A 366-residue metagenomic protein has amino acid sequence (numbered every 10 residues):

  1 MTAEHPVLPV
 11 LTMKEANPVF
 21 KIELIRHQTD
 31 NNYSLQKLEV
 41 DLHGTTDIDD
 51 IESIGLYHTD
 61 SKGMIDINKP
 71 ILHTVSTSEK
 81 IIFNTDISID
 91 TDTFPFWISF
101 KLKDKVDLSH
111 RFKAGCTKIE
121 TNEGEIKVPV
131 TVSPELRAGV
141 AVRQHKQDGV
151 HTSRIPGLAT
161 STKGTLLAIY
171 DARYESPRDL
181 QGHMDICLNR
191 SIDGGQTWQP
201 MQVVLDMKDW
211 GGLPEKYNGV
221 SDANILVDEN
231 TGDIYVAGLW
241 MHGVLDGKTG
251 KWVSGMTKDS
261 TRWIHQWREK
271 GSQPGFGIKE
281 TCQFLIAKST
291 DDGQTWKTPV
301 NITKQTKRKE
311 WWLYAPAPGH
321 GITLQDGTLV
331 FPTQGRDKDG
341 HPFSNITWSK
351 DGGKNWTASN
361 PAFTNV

Functional and structural regions predicted by a protein language model:
M1-R137: Exposed, polar/acidic Ser/Thr-rich sequence context and nearby capping/turn residues that mark flexible linkers
A16, K69-S78, I82, D90-W97 (+2 more regions): Asp-box/BNR beta-propeller blade signature and adjacent active/binding-site loops in extracellular glycan-interacting
